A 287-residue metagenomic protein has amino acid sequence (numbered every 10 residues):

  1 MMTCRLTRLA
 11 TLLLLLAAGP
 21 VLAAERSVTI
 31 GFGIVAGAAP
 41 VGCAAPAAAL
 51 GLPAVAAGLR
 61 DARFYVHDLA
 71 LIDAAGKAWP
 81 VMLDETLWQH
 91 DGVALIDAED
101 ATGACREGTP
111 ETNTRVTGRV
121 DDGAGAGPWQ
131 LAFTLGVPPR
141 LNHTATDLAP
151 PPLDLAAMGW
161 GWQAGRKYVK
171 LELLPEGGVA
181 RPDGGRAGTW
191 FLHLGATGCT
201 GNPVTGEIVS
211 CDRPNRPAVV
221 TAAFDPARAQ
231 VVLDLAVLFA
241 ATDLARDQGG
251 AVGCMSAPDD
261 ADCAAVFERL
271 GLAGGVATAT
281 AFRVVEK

Functional and structural regions predicted by a protein language model:
M1-A10: Bacterial N-terminal signal peptides that target proteins for export
A18-G19: N-terminal signal peptide c-region/cleavage motif recognized by signal peptidases
A24-K287: A short, solvent-exposed, low-complexity linear motif enriched for acidic/polar residues with Pro/Gly/Ser/Thr
